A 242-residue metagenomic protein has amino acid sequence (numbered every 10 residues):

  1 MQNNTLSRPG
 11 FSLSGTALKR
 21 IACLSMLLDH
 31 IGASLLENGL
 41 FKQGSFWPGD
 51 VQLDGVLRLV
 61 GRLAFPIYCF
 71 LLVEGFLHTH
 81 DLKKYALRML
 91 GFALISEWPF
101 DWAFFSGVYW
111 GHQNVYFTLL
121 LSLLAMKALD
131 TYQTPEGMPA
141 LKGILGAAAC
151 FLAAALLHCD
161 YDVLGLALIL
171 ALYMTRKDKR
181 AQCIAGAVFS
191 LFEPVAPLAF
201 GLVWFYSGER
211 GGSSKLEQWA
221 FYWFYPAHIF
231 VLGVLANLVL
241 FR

Functional and structural regions predicted by a protein language model:
M1-R242: Alpha-helical transmembrane segments and their immediate juxtamembrane cytosolic regions
